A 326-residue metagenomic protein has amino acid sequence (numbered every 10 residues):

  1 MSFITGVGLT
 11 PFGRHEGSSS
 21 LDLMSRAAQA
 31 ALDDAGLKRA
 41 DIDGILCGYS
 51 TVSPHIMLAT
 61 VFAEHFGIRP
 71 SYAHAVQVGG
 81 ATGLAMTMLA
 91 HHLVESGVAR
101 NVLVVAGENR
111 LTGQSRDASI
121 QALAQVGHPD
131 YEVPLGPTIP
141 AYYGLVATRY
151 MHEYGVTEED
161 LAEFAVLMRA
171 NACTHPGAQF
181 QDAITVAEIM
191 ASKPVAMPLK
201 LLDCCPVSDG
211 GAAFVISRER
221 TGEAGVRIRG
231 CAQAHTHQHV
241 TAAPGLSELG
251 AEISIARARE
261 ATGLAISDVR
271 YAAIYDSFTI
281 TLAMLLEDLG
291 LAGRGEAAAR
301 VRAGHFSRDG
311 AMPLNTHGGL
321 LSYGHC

Functional and structural regions predicted by a protein language model:
M1-A81, L89, V146, Y150-T157 (+4 more regions): Conserved active-site "lid/cap" helical segment
M1-L21, A30, P129, E163 (+3 more regions): Condensing-enzyme catalytic core mediating Claisen C-C bond formation in acyl metabolism
E16-S18, M88, G113-A118, C173-P176 (+3 more regions): Short acidic, glycine/serine/threonine-rich loops at helix termini
D33-L37, E64-I68, E95-R100, G107 (+8 more regions): Generic secondary-structure signature for well-ordered alpha-helical cores
R39-G48, A73-Q77, V102-G107, D160-V166 (+4 more regions): Beta-strand segments within the central parallel beta-sheet cores of soluble alpha/beta enzyme folds
Y49-V105, N109-Y142, F180-P206, H235-T236 (+2 more regions): Conserved catalytic cysteine-centered active-site region of acyl-thioester-dependent Claisen-condensing enzymes
V52-F62, V240-P244, D276-A298: Short glycine/threonine-rich loop-to-helix capping motif typified by GTGT followed within a few residues by an Asp-Pro
E132-Q179, A273, G318-S322: Conserved thiamine diphosphate
